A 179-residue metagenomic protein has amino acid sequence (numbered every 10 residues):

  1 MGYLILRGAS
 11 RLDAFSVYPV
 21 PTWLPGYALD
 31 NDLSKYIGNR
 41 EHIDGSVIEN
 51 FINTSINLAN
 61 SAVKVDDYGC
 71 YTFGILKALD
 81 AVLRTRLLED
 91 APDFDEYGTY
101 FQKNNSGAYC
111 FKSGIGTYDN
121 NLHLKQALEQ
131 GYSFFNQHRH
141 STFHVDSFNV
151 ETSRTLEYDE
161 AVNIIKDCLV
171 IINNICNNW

Functional and structural regions predicted by a protein language model:
M1-D30, S153-W179: Ampiphathic alpha-helical segments that act as solvent-exposed interaction surfaces
L6-C70: Charged alpha-helical initiation segments
D32-Y36, N50, T54, R86 (+3 more regions): Charge-rich, solvent-exposed alpha-helical interaction surfaces
G38-G45, E49, Y68-T72, K125-Y132 (+2 more regions): Amphipathic, non-membrane alpha-helical segments in soluble helical-bundle scaffolds
N60-K64, L87, A91, S147-E151: Short, flexible helix-adjacent loops and helix caps
V65-A91: Short, hydrophobic, well-ordered secondary-structure elements
R86-E129: Flexible secondary-structure boundary motifs
N121-W179: Charge-enriched, short contiguous segments at helix-coil
